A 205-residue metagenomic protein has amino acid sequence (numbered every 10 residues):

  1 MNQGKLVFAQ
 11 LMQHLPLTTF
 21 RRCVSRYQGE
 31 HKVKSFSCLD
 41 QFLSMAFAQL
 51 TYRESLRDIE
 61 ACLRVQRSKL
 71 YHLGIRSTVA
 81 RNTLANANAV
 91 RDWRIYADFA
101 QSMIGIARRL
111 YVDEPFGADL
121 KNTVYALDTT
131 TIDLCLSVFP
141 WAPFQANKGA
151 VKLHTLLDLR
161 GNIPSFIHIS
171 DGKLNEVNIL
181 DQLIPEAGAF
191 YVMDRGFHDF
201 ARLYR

Functional and structural regions predicted by a protein language model:
M1-R205: Conserved, well-structured functional cores that handle cations and Mg-NTP chemistry
